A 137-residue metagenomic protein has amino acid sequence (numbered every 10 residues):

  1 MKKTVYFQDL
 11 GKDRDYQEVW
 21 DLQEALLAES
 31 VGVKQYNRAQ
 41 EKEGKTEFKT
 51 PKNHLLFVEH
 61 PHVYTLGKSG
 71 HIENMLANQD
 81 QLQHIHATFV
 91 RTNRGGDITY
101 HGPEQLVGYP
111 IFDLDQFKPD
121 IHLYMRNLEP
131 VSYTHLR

Functional and structural regions predicted by a protein language model:
M1-P130: N-terminal lobe of the biotin/lipoate ligase/transferase fold
T134-R137: Conserved small/polar residues in nucleotide/adenosyl-binding loops
